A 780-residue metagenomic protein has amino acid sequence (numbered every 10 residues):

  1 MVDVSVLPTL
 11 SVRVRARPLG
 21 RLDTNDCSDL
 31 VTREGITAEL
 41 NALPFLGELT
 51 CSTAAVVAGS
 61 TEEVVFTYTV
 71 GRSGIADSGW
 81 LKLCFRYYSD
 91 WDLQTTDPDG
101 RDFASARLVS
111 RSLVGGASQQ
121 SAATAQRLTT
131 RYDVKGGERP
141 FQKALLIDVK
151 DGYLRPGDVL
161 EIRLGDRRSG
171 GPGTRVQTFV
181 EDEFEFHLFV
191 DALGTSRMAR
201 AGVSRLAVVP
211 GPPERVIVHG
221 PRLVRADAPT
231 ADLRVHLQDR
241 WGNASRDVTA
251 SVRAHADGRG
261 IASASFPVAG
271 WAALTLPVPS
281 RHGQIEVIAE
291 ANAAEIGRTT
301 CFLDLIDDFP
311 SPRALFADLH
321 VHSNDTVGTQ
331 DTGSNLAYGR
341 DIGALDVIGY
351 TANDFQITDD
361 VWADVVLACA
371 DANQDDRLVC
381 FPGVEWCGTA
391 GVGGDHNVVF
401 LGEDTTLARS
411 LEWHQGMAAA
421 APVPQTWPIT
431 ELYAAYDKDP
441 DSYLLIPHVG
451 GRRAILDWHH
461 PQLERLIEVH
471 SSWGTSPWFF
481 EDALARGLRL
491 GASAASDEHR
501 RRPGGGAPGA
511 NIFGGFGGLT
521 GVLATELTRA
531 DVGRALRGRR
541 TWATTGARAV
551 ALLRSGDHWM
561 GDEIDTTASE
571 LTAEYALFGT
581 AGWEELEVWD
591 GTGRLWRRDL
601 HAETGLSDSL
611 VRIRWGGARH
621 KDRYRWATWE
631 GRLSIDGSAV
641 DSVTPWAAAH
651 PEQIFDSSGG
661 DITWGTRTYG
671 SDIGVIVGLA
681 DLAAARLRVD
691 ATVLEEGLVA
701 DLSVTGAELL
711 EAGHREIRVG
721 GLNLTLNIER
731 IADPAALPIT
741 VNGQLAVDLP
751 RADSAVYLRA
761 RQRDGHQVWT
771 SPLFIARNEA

Functional and structural regions predicted by a protein language model:
M1-S5, A256-R259: Non-catalytic N-terminal targeting/anchoring module and adjacent flexible stem/linker that precedes the structured
V2-R215: Ser/Thr/Pro/Gly-rich, low-complexity intrinsically disordered stalk/linker tracts of secreted and surface-exposed
R215-I217, P221-A780: Extended, charged catalytic domains and RNA/DNA-binding interfaces, predominantly in divalent-metal-using enzymes
